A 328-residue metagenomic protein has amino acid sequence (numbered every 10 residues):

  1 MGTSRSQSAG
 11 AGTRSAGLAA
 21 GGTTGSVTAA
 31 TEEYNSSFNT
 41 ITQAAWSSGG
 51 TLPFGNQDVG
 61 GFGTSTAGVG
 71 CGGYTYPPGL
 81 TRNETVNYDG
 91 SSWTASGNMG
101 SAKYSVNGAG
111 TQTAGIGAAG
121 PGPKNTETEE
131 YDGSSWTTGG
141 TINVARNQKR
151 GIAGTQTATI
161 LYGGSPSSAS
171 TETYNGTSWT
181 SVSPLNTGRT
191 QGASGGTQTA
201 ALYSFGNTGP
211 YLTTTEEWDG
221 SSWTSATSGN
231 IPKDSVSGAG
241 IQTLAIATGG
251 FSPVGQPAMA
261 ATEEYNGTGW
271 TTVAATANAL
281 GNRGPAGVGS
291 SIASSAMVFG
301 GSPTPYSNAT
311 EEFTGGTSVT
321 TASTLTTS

Functional and structural regions predicted by a protein language model:
M1-S328: Polar, enzyme-active/binding microenvironments
